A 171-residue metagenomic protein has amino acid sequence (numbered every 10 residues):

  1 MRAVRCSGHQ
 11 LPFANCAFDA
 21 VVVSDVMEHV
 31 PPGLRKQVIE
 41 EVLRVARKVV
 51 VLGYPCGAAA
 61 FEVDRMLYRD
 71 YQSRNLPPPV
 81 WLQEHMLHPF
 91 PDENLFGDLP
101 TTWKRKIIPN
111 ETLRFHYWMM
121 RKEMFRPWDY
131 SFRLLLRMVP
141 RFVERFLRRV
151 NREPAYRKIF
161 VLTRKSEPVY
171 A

Functional and structural regions predicted by a protein language model:
M1, F18, A46-R47: Short, well-ordered alpha-helix to beta-strand connector turns
M1-P12: Conserved SAM-binding strand-loop segment of SAM-dependent methyltransferases
R2-A3, V30-P32: Short gly/ser/thr-rich secondary-structure transition/capping motifs
V21-V22: Hydrophobic beta-strand segment of the Class I
D25, H29: Histidine-centered divalent metal-coordination motifs
P32-A171: S-adenosyl-L-methionine-dependent methyltransferase catalytic module, highlighting the catalytic core
